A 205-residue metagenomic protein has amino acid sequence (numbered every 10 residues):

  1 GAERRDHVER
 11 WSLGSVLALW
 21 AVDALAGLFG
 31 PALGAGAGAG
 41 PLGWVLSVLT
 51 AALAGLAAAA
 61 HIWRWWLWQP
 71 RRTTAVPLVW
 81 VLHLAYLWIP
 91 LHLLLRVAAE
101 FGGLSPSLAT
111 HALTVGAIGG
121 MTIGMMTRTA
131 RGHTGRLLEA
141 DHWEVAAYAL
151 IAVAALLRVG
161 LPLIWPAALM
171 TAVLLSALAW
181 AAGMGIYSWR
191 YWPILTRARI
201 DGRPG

Functional and structural regions predicted by a protein language model:
G1-G205: Hydrophobic alpha-helical transmembrane segments of multi-pass integral membrane proteins
